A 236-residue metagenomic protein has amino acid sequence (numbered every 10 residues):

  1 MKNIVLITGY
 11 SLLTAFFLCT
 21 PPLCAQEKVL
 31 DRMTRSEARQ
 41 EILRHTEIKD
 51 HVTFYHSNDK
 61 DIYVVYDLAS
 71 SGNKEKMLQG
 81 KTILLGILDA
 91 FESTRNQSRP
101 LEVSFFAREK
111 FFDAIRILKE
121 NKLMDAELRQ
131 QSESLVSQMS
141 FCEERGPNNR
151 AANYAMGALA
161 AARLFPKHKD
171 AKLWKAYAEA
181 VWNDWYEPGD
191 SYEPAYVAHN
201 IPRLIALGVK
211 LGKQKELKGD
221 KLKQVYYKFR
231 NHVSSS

Functional and structural regions predicted by a protein language model:
M1-I4: Positively charged n-region of N-terminal signal peptides that target proteins for export
G9-T20: Bacterial N-terminal signal peptides
P22-L23, K167: Hydrophobic residues in alpha-helical membrane-spanning segments
A25-E27: Boundary at the C-terminal end of the N-terminal hydrophobic targeting segment
D31, R35, E41-Y226: Aromatic-lined, polymer-binding surfaces characteristic of secreted/periplasmic polysaccharide-degrading enzymes
Y226, V233-S236: Extended amphipathic alpha-helical segments with heptad-repeat/coiled-coil character used for oligomerization, fusion
